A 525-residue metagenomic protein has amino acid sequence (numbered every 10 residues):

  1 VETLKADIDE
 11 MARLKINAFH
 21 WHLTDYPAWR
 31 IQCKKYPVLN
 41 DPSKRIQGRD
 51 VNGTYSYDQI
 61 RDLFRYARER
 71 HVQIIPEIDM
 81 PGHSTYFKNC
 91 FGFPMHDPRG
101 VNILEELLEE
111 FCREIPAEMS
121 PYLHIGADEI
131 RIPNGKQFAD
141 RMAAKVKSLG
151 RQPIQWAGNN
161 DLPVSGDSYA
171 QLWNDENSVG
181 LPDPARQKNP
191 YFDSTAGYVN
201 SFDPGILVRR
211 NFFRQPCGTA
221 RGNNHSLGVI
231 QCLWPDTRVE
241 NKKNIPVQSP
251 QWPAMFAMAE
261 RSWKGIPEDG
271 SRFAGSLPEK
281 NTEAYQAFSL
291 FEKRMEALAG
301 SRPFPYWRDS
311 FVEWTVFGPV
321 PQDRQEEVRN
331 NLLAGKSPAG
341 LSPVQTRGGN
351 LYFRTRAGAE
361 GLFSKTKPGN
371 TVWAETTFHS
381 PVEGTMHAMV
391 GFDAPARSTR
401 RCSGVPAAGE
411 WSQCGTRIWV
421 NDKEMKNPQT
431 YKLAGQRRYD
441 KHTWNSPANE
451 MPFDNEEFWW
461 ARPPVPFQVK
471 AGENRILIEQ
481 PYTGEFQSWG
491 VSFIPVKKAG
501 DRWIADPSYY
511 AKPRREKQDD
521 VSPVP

Functional and structural regions predicted by a protein language model:
V1-L149: Substrate-binding cleft of carbohydrate-active enzyme catalytic domains
L4, V382-E410: A short beta-strand element within beta-rich, extracytoplasmic domains of secreted/secretory-pathway proteins
F19-W21, I74-I78, L123-I125, P153-Q155 (+3 more regions): Hydrophobic faces of well-ordered beta-strands that scaffold small-molecule active sites in alpha/beta enzyme cores
T54, R401-G404, A408-F493: Beta-strand-rich ligand-recognition modules
D128-G205, N211-F213: C-terminal active-site-proximal or functional interface alpha/beta core segments in diverse enzymes
E176-V312: Flexible, acidic glycine-rich loops studded with aromatic residues
L290-G369, T377, R397, T430 (+1 more regions): Accessory carbohydrate-binding/adhesion or oligomerization-edge regions at the termini of glycan-active proteins
T366-H379, W460-V465: Short beta-strands within extracellular/lumenal beta-sheet-rich domains
